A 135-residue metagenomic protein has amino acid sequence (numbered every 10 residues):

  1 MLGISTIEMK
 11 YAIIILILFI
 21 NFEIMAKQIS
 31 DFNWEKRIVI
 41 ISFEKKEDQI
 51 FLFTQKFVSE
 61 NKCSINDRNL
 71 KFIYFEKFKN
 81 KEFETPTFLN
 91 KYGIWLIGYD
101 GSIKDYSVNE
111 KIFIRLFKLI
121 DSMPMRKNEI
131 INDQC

Functional and structural regions predicted by a protein language model:
L2-Y11, L16, N21-C135: Non-catalytic interaction/Regulatory regions outside core domains
